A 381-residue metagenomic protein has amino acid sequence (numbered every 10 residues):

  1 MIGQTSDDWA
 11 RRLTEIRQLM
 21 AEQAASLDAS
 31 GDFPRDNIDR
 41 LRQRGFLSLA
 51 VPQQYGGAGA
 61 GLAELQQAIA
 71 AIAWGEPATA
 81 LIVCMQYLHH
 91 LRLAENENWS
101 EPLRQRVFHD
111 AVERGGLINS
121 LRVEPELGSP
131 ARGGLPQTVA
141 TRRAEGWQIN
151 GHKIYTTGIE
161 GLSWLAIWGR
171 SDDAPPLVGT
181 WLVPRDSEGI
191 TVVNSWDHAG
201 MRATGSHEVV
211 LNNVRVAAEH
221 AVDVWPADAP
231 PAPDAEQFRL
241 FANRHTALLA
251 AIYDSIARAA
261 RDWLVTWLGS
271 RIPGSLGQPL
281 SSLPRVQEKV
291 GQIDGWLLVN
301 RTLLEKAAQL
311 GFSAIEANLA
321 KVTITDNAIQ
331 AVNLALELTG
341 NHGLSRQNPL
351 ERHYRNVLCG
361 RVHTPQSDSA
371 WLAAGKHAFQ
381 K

Functional and structural regions predicted by a protein language model:
M1-G3, I16-Q23: Generic N-terminal amphipathic, Lys/Arg-enriched alpha-helix
I16, A257-A260, L264, I293 (+4 more regions): Amphipathic alpha-helices that form helix-helix packing interfaces
A25-D28, L298-T323, L336-L344: C-terminal helix-coil-helix/basic helical segment that borders enzyme active sites and/or dimer interfaces and provides
R35-R42, L49-H152, T157: Glycine-rich flavin
I38-D39, G277-Q287, S313-D326, G343-C359: Charge-rich, acidic-biased intrinsically disordered regions
H152-V192: A short core secondary-structure module
H198-G295: Glycine-rich beta->alpha junctions and the first turn(s) of the following alpha-helix
T339-K381: Glycine-rich phosphate/cofactor-binding loops in nucleotide/flavin-utilizing enzymes
